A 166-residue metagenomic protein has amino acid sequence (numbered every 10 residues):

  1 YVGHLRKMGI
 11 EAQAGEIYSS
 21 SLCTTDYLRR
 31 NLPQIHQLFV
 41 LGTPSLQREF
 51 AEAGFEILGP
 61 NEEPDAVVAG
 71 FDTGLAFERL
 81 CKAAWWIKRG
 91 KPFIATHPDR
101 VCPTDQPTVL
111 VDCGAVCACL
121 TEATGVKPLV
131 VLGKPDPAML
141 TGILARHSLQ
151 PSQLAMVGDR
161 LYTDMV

Functional and structural regions predicted by a protein language model:
Y1-V166: HAD-like aspartate-dependent phosphatase fold
